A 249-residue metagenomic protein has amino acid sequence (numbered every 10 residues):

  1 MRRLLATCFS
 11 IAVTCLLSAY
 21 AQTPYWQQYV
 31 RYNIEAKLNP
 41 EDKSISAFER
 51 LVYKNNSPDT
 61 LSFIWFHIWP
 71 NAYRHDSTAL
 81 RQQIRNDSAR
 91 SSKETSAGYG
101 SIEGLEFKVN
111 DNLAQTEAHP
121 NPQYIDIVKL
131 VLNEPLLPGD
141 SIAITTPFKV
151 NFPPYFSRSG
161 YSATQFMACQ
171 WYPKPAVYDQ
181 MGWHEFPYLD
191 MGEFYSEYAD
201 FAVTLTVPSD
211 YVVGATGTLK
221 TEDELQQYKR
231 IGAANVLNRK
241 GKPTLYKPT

Functional and structural regions predicted by a protein language model:
A6-L16: Bacterial N-terminal signal peptides
A19-S46, S162: N-terminal, polar/Ser/Thr-rich
T23, I34-K37, E117-H119, V131-L136 (+1 more regions): Beta-strand-rich interaction surfaces with strong enrichment in secreted/lumenal proteins
S46, D59-F66, D76-T78, T116 (+3 more regions): Short, hydrophobic/aromatic beta-strand segments
E49-L51, I68-P70, L132, D140-P154 (+1 more regions): Short, hydrophobic/aromatic-enriched beta-strand segments in well-ordered soluble domains
Y53-S57: Asparagine-centered strand-capping/turn motif at beta-strand->loop junctions
A89-S101, L105, H119-P120, P147-T249: Extended, low-hydrophobicity, Ser/Thr/Pro/Gly-biased non-transmembrane segments
